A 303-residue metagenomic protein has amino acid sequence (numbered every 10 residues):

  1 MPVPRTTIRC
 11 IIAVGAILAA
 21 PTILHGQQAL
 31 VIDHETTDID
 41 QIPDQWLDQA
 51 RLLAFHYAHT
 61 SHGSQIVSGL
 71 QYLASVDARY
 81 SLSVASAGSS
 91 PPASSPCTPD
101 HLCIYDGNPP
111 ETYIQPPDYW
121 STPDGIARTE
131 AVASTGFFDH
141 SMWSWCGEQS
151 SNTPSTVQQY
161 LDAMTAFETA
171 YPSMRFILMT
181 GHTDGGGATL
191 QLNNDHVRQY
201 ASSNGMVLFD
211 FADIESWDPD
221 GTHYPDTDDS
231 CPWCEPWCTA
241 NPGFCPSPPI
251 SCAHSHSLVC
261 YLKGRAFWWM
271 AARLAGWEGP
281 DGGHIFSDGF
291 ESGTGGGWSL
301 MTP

Functional and structural regions predicted by a protein language model:
C10-T22: Bacterial N-terminal signal peptides
L30-A131, S251, A266, A272-L274: N-terminal carbohydrate-binding/catalytic regions of secreted carbohydrate-active enzymes
R51, A58, G283-G296, L300: Extracellular carbohydrate-recognition regions
R51-A54, D77-S81, G136-S141, T169-I177 (+1 more regions): Loop/turn elements at helix/coil->beta-strand transitions in domains of secreted/extracellular proteins
A58-S61, A85-S90, D106-N108, W143-E148 (+3 more regions): Active-site-proximal beta-strand/loop segments in catalytic clefts of secreted hydrolases
P116-V157: Oxyanion-hole/transition-state-stabilizing segment in secreted/luminal serine hydrolases and related acyltransferases
G181-P219: Substrate-gating cap/lid alpha-helix
S230-G282: Histidine-centered active-site loop/cap adjacent to the catalytic His in serine esterases/O-acetyl transfer systems
